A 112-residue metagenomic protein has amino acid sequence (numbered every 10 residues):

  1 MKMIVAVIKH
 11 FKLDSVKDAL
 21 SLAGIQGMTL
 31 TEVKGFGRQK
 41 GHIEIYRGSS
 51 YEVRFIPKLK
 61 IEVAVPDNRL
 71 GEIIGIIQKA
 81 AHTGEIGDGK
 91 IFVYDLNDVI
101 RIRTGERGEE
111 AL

Functional and structural regions predicted by a protein language model:
M1-L112: Positively charged, small/polar-rich N-terminal and surface patches that mediate targeting and assembly and bind
